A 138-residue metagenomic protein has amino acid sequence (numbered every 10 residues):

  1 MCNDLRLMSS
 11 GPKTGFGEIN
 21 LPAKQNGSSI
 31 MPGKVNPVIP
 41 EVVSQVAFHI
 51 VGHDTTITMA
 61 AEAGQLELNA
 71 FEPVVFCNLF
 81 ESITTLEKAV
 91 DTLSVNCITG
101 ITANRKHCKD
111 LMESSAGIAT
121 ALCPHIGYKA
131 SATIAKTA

Functional and structural regions predicted by a protein language model:
N3, S10-A138: Catalytic-core signal marking the mid-to-C-terminal active-site face
